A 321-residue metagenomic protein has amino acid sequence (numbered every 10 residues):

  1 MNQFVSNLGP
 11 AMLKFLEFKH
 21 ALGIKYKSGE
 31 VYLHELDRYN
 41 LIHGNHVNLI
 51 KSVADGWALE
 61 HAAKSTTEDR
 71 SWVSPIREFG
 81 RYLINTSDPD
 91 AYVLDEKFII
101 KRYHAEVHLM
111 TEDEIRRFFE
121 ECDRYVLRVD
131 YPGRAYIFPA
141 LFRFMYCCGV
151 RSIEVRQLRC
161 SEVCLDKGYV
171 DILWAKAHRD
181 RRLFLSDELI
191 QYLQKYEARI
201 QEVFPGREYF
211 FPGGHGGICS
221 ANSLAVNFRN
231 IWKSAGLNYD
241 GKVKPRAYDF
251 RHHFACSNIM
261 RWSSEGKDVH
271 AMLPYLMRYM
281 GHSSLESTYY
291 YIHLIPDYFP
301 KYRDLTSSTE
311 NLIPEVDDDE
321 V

Functional and structural regions predicted by a protein language model:
M1-V321: Conserved catalytic core of the tyrosine transesterase superfamily
